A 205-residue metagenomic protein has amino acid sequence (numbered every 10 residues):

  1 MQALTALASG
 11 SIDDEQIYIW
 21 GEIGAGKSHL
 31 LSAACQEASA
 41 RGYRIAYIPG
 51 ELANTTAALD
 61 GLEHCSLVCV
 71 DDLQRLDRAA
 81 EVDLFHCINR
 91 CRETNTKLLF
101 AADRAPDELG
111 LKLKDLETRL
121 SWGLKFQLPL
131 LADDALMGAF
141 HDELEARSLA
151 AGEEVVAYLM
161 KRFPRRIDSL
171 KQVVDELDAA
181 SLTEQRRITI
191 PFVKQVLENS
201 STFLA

Functional and structural regions predicted by a protein language model:
M1-Q16: Pre-Walker A (pre-P-loop) alpha-helix and adjacent loop at the N terminus of AAA/AAA+ ATPase modules, a conserved
D13-L31: Walker A/P-loop nucleotide-binding motif
C35-L67, L76-E81: Short glycine-rich substrate-engagement loop in P-loop NTPases that contacts/grips substrate
L59-A101: Conserved nucleotide-sensing/catalytic segment adjacent to the nucleotide-binding pocket in NTP-handling enzymes
P106-S121: Short regulatory helix/loop adjacent to the ATP-binding pocket of P-loop NTPases
G123-A135: Conserved AAA+ ATPase "SRH/arginine-finger" region at the nucleotide-binding site
A150-F163: Short conserved motifs of the RecA-like P-loop NTPase core
F163-L177: The conserved phosphate-sensing helix
